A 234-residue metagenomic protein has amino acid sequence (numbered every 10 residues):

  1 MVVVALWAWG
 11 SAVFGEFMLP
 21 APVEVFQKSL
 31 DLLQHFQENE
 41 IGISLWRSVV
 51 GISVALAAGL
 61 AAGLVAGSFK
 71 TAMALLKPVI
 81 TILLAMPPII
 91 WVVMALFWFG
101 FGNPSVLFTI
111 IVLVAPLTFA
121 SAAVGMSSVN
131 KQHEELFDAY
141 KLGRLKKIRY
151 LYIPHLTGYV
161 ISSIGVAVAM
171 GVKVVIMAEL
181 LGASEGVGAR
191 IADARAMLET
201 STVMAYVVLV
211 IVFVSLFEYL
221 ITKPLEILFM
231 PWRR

Functional and structural regions predicted by a protein language model:
M1-V13: N-terminal signal-anchor transmembrane alpha helix
V13-V54: Periplasmic/extracellular loop-to-transmembrane helix junction in inner-membrane transport proteins
E40-S48, F97-T118, G158-I161, T202-V207: Loop-to-helix entry region at the N-terminal start of transmembrane alpha-helices in multi-pass membrane transporters
A61-F97, S121-S127, E135: Cytoplasmic-entry segments and transmembrane alpha-helices of multi-pass inner-membrane transporters
K70, S162, M204-R234: C-terminal transmembrane helix and the adjacent membrane-cytosol boundary/short C-terminal tail of inner/organellar
F97-W98, K173-V210, M230-R234: Glycine-rich helix-loop "coupling/hinge" segments at transmembrane-helix boundaries in multipass transporters
F108, V112, L145-M177, A205 (+1 more regions): Transmembrane alpha-helices
S121-S163, I191: Short cytoplasmic-facing helical segments at TM-TM junctions of multi-pass membrane proteins
